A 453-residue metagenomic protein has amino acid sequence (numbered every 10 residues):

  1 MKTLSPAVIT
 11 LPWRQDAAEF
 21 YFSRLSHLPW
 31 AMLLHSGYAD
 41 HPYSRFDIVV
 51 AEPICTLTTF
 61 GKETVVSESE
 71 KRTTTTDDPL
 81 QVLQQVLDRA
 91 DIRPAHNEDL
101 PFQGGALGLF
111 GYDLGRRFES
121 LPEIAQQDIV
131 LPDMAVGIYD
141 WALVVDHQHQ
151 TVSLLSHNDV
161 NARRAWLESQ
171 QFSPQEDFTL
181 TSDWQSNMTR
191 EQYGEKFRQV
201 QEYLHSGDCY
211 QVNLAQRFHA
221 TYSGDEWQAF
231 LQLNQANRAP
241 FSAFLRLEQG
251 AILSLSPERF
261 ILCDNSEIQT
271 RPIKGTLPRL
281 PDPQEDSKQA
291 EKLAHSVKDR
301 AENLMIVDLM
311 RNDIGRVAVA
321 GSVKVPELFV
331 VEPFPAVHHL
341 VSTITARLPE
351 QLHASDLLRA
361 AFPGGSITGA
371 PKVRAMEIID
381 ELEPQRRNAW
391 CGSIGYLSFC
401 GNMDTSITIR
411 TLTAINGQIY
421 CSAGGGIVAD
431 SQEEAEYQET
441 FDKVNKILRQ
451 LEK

Functional and structural regions predicted by a protein language model:
M1-K453: Extended alpha-helical targeting/anchoring segments, especially N-terminal organellar/secretory targeting helices
